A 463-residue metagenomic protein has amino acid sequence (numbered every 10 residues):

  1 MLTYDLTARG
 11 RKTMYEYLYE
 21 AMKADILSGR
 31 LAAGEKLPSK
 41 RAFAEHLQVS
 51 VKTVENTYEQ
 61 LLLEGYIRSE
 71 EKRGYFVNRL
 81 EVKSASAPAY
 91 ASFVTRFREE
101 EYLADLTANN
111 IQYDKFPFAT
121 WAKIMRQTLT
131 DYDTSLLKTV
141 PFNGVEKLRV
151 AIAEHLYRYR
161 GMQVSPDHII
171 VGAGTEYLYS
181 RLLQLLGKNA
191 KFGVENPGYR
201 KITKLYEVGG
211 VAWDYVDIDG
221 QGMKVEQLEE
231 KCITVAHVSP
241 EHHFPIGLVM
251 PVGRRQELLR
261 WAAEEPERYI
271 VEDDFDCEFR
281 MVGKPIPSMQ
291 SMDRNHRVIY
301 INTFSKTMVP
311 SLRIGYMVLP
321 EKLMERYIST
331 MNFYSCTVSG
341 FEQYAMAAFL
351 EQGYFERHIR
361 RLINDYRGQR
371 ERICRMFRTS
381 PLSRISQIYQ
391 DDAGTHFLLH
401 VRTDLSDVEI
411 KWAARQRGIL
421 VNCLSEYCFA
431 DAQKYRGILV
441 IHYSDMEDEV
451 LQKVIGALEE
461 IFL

Functional and structural regions predicted by a protein language model:
M1-R126, L137, N332-S339, A347-L350 (+7 more regions): N-terminal basic, amphipathic alpha-helical segments
K72, S291-R326: Active-site PLP attachment segment
L106, I270-V271: Residue-level marker for buried hydrophobic side chains located in beta-strands that build the well-ordered beta-sheet
M125, S135-E267, E278, K284-M292 (+3 more regions): Conserved core of the PLP fold type I
I152, Y316, Y344-E351: Helix-loop "lid/cap" segments that line or gate small-molecule binding pockets
P287-S288, I328, M346, F377: Catalytic cores of nucleotide-enabled group-transfer and carboxylate-activating enzymes in metabolic and assembly-line
